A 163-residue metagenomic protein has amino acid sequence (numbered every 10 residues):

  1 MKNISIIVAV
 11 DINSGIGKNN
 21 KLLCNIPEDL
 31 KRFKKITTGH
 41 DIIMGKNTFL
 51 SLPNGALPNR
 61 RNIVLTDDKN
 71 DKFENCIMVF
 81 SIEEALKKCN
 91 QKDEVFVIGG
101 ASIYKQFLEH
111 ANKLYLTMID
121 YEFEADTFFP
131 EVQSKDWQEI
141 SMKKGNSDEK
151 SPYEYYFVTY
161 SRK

Functional and structural regions predicted by a protein language model:
M1-K163: Enzymes that bind and transform nitrogen-containing heteroaromatic metabolites
